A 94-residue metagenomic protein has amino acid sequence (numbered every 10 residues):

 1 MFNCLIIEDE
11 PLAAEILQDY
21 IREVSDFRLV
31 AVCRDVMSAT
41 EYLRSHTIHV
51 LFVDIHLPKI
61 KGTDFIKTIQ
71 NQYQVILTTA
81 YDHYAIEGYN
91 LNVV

Functional and structural regions predicted by a protein language model:
M1-C4: Extreme N-terminal starter segment of soluble prokaryotic enzymes
E8: Conserved acidic carboxylate
P11, V36, T79-D82: Alpha-helix N-cap/helix-start capping motif
A13-E15, A85: Charged phosphotransfer/docking patches of two-component systems
Q18, V32-V50: Acidic, metal-coordinating helix/loop segments flanking the phosphotransfer/catalytic sites of two-component signaling
V24-V30, Y73: A generic structural motif
Y42, H46-V94: CheY-like receiver
